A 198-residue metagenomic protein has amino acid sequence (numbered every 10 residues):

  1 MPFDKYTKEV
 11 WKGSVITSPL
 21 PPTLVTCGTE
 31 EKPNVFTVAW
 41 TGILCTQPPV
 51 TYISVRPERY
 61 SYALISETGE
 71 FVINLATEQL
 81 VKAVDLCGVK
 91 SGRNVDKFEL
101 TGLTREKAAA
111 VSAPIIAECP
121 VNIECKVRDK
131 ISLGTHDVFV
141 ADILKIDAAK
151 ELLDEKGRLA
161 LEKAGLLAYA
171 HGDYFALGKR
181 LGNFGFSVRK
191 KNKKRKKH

Functional and structural regions predicted by a protein language model:
M1-H198: Basic, polyanion-binding surface patches
